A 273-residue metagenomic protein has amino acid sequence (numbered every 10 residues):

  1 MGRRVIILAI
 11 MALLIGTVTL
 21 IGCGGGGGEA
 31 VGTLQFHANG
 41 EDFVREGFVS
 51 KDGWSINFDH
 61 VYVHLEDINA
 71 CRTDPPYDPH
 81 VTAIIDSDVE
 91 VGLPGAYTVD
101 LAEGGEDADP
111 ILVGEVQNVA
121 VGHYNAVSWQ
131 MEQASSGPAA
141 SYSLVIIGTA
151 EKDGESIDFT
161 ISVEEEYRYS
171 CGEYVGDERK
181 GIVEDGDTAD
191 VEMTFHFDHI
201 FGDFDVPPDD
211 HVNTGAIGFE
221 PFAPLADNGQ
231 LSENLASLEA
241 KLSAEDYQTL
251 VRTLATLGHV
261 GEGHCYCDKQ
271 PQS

Functional and structural regions predicted by a protein language model:
M1-I10: Bacterial N-terminal signal peptides that target proteins for export
A12-I15: Core hydrophobic alpha-helical transmembrane segments of single-pass membrane proteins
T19-G22: C-terminal motif of bacterial Sec signal peptides marking the signal peptidase cleavage site
G24-S273: A short, solvent-exposed, low-complexity linear motif enriched for acidic/polar residues with Pro/Gly/Ser/Thr
